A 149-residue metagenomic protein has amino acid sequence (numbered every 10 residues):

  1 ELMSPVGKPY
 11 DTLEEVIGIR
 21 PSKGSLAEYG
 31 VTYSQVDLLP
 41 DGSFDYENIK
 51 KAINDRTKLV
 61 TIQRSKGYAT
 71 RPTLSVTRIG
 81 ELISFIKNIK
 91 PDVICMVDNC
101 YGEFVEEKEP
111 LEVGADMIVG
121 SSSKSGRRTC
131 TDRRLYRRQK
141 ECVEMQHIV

Functional and structural regions predicted by a protein language model:
E1-V149: Conserved PLP-enzyme active-site core in the AAT-like
